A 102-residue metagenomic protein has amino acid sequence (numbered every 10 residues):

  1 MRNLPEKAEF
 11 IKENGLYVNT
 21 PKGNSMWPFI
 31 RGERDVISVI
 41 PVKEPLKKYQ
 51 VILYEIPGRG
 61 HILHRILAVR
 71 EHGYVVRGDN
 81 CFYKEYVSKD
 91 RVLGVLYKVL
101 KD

Functional and structural regions predicted by a protein language model:
M1-D102: Extended hydrophobic leader/signal-anchor segments used for secretion and membrane insertion
